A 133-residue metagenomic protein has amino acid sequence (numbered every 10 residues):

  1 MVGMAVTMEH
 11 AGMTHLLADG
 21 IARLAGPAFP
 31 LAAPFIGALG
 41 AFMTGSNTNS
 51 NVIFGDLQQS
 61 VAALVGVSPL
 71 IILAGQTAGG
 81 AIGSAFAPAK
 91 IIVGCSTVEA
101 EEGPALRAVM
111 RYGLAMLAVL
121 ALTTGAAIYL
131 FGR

Functional and structural regions predicted by a protein language model:
M1-M8, L24-L57: Hydrophobic alpha-helical transmembrane segments of multi-pass integral membrane proteins, predominantly secondary
A5-A18, M43-S46, T124-R133: Transmembrane helix-loop junctions in multi-pass membrane proteins
M8, G45-I53, P69, L73 (+2 more regions): Alpha-helix capping and helix-loop boundary segments enriched in small/acidic/polar residues
M13, L17-A28, F35, L57 (+2 more regions): Hydrophobic alpha-helical segments of integral membrane proteins, encompassing both true transmembrane helices
A28-F42, V65-F86: Alpha-helical transmembrane segments of multi-pass membrane proteins
T48-V61, K90-E101: Re-entrant/interfacial helical elements at transmembrane boundaries that shape and gate the permeation pathway
Q59, A63-L70, L130-R133: Helix-coil boundary and interhelical linker segments in multi-pass alpha-helical membrane proteins
A78-R133: Juxtamembrane and boundary regions of transmembrane helices in multi-pass small-molecule transporters and channels
